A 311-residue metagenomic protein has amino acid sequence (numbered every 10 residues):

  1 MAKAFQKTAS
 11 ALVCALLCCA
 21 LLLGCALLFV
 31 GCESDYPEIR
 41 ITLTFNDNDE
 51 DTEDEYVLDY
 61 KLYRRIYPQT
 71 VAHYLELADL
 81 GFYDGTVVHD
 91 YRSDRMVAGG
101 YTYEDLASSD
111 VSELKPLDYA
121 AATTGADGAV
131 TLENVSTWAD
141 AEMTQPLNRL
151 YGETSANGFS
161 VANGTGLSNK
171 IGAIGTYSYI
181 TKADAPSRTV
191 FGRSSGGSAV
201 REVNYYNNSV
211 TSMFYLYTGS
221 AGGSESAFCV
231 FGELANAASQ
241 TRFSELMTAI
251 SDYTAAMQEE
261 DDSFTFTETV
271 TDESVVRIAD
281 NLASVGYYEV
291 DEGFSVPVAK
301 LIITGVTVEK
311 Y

Functional and structural regions predicted by a protein language model:
M1-R40: Gram-positive cell-envelope targeting signals
G31-Y311: Cross-family detector of peptidyl-prolyl cis-trans isomerase
